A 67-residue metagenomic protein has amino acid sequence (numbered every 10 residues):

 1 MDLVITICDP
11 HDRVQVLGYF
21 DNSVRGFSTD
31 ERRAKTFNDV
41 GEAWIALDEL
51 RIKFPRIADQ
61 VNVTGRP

Functional and structural regions predicted by a protein language model:
M1-R33: Short aromatic-glycine-(Arg/Gly/Cys) micro-motifs in beta-strand/loop hairpins
A34-P67: Short, mixed-charge low-complexity intrinsically disordered segments
